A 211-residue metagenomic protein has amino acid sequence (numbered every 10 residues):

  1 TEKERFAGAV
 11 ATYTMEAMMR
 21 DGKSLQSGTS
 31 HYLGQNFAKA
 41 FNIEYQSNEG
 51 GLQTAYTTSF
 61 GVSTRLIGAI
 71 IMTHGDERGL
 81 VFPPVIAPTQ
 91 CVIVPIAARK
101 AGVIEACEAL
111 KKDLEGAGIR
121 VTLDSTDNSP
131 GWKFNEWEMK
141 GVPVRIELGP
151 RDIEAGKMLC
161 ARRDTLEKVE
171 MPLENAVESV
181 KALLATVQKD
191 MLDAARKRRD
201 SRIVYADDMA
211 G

Functional and structural regions predicted by a protein language model:
T1-G211: NTP/phosphate- and nucleic-acid-binding module
